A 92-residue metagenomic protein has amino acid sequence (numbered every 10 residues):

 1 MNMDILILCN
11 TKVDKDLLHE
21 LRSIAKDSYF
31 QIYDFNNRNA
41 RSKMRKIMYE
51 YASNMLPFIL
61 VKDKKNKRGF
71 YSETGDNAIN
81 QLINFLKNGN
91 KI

Functional and structural regions predicted by a protein language model:
M1-D27: Local sequence-structure signature of Cys/Sec-based thiol-disulfide redox active-site neighborhoods
M3-I5, M55-F58: Short, surface-exposed beta-edge/turn micro-motifs
I7-N10, D27-S42: Thiol-based oxidoreductase modules, predominantly thioredoxin-like and allied folds used for disulfide exchange
L8, L17-E20, D34, K64 (+1 more regions): A structural signal for the main folded, soluble domain(s) of proteins
L17-L18, S28, A40, I79: Short amphipathic alpha-helical segments that mediate assembly, nucleic-acid/protein binding, or membrane association
D34-M55, K62-K65, F85-G89: Thioredoxin-like thiol-disulfide oxidoreductase module
K62-I92: Non-catalytic, surface beta->alpha helical segment in thiol-disulfide oxidoreductase systems
